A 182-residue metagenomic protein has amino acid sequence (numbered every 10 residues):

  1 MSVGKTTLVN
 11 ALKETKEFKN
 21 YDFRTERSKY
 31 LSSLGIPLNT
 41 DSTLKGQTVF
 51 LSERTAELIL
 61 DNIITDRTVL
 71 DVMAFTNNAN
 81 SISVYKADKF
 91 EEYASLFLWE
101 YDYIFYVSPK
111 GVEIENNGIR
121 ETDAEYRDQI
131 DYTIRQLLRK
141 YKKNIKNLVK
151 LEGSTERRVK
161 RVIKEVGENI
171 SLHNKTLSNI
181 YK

Functional and structural regions predicted by a protein language model:
S2: Walker A (P-loop) phosphate-binding loop of P-loop NTPases
K5: Conserved lysine of the Walker
L8: Hydrophobic positions on the alpha1 helix immediately C-terminal to the Walker A/P-loop
K13-A56: Conserved substrate/cofactor phosphate-moiety recognition/catalytic segment in nucleotide-dependent phosphotransferases
S33-L44, F75-I82, I119-E121: Surface-exposed cleft-lining segments at the edges of enzyme active sites
K45-W99, S108: Glycine-rich phosphate-binding loop used to anchor ATP phosphates in small-molecule kinases, encompassing both
N80-R157, T176-Y181: A glycine- and Lys/Arg-enriched "phosphate-lid" helix/loop adjacent to the NTP-binding pocket of small-molecule kinases
R161-H173: C-terminal alpha-helix
